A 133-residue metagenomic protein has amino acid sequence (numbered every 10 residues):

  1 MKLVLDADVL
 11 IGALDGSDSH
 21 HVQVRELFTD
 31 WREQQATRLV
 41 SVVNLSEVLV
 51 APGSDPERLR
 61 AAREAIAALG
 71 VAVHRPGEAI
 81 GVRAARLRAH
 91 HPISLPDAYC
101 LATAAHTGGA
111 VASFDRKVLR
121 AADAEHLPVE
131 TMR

Functional and structural regions predicted by a protein language model:
M1-L39, P52-E64, A68, R133: Short, well-structured N-terminal submotif of metal-dependent ribonuclease cores
L5, L39-V40, R75, L95 (+1 more regions): Short beta-strand scaffold positions
V9, N44, I80, C100 (+1 more regions): Alpha-helix capping/helix-boundary segments
G16, A67-H90: Acidic catalytic patch
V24, P96-D97, D115: Amphipathic coiled-coil/heptad-repeat helices and related helical stalk/stem segments that mediate oligomerization
G70-V73, L101-R133: Acidic, PIN/NYN-like endoribonuclease modules and their adjacent C-terminal/linker elements
